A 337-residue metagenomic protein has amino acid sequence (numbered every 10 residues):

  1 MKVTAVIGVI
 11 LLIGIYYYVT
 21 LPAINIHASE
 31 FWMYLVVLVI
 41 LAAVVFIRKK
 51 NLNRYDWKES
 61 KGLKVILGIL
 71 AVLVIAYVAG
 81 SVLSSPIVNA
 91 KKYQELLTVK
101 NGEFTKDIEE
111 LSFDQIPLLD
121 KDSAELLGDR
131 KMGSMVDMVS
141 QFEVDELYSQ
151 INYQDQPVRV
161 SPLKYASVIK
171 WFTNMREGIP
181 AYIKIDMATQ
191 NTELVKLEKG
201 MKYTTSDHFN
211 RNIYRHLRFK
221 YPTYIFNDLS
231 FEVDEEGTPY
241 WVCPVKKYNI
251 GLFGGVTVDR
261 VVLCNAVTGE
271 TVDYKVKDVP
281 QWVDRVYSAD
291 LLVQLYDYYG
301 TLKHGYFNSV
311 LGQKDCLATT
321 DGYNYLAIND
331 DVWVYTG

Functional and structural regions predicted by a protein language model:
K2-G337: Soluble extracytoplasmic regions of secretory-pathway and membrane proteins
